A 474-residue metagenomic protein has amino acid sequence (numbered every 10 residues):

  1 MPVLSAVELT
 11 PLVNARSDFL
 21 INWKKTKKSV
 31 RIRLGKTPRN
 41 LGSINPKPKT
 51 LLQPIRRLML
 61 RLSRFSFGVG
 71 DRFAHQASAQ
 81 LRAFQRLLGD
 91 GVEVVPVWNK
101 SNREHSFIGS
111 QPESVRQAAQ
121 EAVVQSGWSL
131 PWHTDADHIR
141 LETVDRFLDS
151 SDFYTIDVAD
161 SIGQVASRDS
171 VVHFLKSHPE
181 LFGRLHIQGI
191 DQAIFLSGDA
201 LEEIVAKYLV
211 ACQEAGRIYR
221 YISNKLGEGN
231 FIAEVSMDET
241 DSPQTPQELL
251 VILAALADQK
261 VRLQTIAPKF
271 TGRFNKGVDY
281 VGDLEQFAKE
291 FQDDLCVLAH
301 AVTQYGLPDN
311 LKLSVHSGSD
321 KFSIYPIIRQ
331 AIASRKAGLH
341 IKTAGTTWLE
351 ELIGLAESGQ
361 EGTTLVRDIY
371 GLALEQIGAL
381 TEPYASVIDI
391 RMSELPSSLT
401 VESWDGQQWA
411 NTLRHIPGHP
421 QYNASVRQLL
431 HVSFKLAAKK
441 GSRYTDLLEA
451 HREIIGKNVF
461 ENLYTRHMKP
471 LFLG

Functional and structural regions predicted by a protein language model:
M1-A118, V124-S126, E142-I162, S167-D169 (+4 more regions): Active-site capping/gating regions of soluble enzymes
H133, E234, K312: Hydrophobic "anchor" residues on beta-strands that sit immediately upstream of conserved functional sites
T134-A136, D145: Active-site cofactor/substrate anionic-group-binding motifs, chiefly glycine- and Lys/Arg-rich phosphate-binding loops
D137, V235, H316: Conserved, mostly hydrophobic/aromatic
T155-L196: Flexible glycine-/small-residue-enriched beta->alpha junction loops that bind anionic phosphate/pyrophosphate groups
L181-G216, I222, L226: Cap/lid and interdomain-hinge subdomains that line or gate substrate/regulatory clefts in soluble alpha/beta enzymes
G229-A233: Short, conserved phosphate-binding/catalytic loop or strand-edge motifs used in phosphoryl-/nucleotidyl-transfer
